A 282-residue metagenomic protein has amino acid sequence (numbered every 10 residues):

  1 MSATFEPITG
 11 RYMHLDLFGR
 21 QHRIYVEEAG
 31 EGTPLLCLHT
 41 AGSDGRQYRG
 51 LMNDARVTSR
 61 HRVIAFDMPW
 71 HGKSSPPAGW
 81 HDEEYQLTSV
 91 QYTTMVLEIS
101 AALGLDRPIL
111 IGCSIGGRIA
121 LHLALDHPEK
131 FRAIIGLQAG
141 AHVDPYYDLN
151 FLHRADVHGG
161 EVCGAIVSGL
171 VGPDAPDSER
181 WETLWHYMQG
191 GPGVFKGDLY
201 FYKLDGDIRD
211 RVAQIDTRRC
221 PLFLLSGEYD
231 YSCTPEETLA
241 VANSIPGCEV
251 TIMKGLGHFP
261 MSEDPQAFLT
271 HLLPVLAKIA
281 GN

Functional and structural regions predicted by a protein language model:
F18-A78: Conserved HGGG/HGGXW glycine-rich cap/lid loop of the alpha/beta-hydrolase fold
G19, I64-I111, T270: Active-site loop/oxyanion-hole signature of alpha/beta-hydrolase fold enzymes
G112, G116, A120: Gly/Ala-rich beta-loop-alpha elbow adjacent to hydrolase catalytic centers
L121-V162: Flexible "cap/lid" loop of the alpha/beta hydrolase fold
P145-Y146, G159-T217: Conserved alpha/beta-hydrolase catalytic His-Asp/Glu region
R218, L224-S226: Short beta-strand/loop motif that positions the catalytic acidic residue of the alpha/beta-hydrolase fold
E228-C233: Acidic catalytic loop of the alpha/beta-hydrolase fold
C248-N282: Catalytic active-site module of serine/aspartate enzymes centered on a nucleophile-bearing elbow/loop
